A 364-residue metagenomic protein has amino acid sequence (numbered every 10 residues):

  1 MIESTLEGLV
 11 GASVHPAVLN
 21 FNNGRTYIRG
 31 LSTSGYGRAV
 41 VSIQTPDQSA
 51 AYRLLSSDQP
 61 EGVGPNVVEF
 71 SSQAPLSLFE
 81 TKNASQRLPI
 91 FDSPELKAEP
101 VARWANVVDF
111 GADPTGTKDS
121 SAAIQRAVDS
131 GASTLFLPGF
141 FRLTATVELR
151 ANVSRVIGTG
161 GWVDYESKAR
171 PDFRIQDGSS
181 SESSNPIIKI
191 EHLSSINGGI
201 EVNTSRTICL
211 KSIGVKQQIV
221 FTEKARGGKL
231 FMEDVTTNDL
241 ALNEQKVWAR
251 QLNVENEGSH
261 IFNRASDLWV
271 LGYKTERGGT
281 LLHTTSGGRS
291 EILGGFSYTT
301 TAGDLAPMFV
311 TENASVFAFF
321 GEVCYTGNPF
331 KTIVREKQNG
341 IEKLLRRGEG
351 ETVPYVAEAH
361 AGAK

Functional and structural regions predicted by a protein language model:
I2-L135, E148-S154, T159-N197, E201-K211 (+4 more regions): Extracellular "leader-to-stem" segments immediately downstream of a signal peptide or signal-anchor in secreted/lumenal
H15-R25, P46, E148-N152, G178-S184 (+4 more regions): Right-handed parallel beta-helix/beta-solenoid
R142-T144, V163-D164, S195-G198, I219 (+1 more regions): Beta-strand-rich extracellular passenger or scaffold domains
A302-F309: A short, acidic, amphipathic alpha-helical segment used as a generic capping/interface helix at domain edges
